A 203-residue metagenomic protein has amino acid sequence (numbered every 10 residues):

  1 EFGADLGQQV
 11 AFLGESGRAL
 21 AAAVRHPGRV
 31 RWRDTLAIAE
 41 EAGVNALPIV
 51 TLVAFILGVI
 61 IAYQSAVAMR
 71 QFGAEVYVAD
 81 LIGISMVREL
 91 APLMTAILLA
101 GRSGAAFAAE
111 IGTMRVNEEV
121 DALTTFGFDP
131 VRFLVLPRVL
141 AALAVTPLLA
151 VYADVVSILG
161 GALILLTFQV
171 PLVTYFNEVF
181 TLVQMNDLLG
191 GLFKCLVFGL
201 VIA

Functional and structural regions predicted by a protein language model:
F2-F12, E41-F55, A91: Hydrophobic alpha-helical transmembrane segments
F2-L36: Short, membrane-interfacial amphipathic segments enriched in basic
W32, Y63-R88, V155-L192: Membrane-interfacial helix-loop-helix connectors in multipass membrane proteins
R33, G43, R70-Y77, A108-V120: Membrane-helix/interface signature in polytopic inner-membrane proteins
E41, N45, I49, A74-F107 (+2 more regions): Loop-to-helix entry region at the N-terminal start of transmembrane alpha-helices in multi-pass membrane transporters
V53-I60, A100, P137-L165, V201-I202: Hydrophobic alpha-helical transmembrane segments that constitute the membrane-spanning cores of multi-pass membrane
Y63-V67, I97, G101, A105-A109 (+6 more regions): Short helix-terminus and kink motifs of transmembrane alpha helices, predominantly at the cytoplasmic interface
E110-L136: Short cytoplasmic-facing helical segments at TM-TM junctions of multi-pass membrane proteins
